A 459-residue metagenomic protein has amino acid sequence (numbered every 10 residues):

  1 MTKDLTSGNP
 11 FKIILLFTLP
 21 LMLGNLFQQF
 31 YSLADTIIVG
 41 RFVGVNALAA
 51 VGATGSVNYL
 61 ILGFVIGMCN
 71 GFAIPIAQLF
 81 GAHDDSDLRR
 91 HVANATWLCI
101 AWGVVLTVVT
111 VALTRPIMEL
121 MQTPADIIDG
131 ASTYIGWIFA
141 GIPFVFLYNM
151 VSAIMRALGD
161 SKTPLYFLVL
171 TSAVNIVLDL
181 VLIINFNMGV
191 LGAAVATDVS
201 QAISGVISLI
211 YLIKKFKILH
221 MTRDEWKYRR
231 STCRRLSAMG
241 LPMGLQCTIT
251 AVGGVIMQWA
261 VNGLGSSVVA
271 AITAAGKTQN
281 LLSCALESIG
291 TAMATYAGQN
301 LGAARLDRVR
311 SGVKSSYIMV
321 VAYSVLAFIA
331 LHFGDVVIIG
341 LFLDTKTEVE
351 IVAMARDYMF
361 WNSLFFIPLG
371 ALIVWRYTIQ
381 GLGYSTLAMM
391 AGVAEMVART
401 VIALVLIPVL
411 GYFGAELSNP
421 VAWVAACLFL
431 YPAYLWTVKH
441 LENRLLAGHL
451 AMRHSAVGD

Functional and structural regions predicted by a protein language model:
M1-T18, I76-G141, N185-L241, A297-L364 (+1 more regions): Short alpha-helical transmembrane segments in multi-pass integral membrane proteins
L5-V43, S56-G71, P75, I100-T107 (+4 more regions): N-terminal transmembrane alpha-helices
L16-D35, W137, Y148, T171 (+4 more regions): Transmembrane helical elements of multi-pass membrane transporters/channels
L21, N25, I37, I74 (+15 more regions): Transmembrane alpha-helix boundary and packing residues in multipass membrane permease domains and related
F30-A49, M118-A125, V181-M188, T248-L281 (+3 more regions): Helix-terminus/linker motif at the lipid-water interface of multi-pass membrane proteins
L48-V108, V145-P164, A271-D335, L369-A391: Small-residue-rich hydrophobic transmembrane alpha-helices
L60-G63, N175-L180, G205-L209, L281-C284 (+3 more regions): Hydrophobic transmembrane alpha-helices of multi-pass small-molecule transporters
C69, I138-R156, P164-S172, A193-V206 (+4 more regions): Short runs within selected transmembrane alpha-helices of multi-pass transporters and secretion channels
